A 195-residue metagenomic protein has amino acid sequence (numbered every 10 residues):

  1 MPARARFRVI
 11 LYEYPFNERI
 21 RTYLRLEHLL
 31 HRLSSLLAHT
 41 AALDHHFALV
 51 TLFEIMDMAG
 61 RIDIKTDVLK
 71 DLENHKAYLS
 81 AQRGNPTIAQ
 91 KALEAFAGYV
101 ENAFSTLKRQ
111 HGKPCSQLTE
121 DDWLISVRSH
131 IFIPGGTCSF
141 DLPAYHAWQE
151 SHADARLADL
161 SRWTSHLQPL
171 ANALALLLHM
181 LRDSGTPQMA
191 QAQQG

Functional and structural regions predicted by a protein language model:
P2-G195: Surface-exposed peri-terminal alpha-helical interaction modules
